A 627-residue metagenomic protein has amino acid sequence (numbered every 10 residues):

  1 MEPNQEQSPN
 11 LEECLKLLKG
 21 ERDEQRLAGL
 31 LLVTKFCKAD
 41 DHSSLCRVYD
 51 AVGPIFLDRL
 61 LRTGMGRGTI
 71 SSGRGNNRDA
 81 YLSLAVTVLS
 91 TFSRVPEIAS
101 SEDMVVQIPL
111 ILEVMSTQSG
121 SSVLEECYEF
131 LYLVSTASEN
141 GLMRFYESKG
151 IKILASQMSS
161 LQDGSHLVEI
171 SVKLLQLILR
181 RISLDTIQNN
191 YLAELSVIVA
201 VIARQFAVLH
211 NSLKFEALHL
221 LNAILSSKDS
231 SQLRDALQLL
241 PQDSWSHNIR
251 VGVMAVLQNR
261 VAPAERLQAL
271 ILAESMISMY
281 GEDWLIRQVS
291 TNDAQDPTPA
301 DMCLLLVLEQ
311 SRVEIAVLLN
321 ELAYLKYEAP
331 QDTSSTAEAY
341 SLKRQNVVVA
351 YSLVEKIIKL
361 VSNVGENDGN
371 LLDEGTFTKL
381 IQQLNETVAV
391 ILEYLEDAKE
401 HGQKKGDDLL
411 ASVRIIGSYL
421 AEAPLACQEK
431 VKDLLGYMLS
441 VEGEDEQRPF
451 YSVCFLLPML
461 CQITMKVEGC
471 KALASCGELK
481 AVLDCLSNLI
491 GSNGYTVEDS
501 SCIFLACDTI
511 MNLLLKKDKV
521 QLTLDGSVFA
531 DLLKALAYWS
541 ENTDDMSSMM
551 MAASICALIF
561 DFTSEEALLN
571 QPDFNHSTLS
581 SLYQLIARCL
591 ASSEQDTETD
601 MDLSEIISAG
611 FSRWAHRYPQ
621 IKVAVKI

Functional and structural regions predicted by a protein language model:
M1-Y128, Y132-S156, S160-V199, F206-H219 (+17 more regions): Elongated alpha-helical scaffolds that mediate protein-protein interactions in large eukaryotic proteins, primarily
A85-T87, C127, V347-V354, S412-R414 (+3 more regions): Well-ordered alpha-helical segments within folded domains of soluble proteins
L267, I277-H401: Alpha-helical repeat/alpha-solenoid scaffolds of the HEAT/ARM/MIF4G superfamily and closely related elongated all-alpha
D408, V413-S418: LRR N-terminal entry segment and analogous cap-like coil->beta motifs
L558-D561, I606: Oxyanion-binding "anion nests"
